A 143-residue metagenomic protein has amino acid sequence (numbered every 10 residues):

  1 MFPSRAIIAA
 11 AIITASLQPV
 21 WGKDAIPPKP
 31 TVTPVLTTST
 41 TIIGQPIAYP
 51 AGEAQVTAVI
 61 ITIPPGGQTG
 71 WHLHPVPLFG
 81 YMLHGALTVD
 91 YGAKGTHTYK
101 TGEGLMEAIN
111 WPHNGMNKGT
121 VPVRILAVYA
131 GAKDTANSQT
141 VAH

Functional and structural regions predicted by a protein language model:
F2-A6, A11-T57, M106, T140-H143: A short, N-terminal "cap"/entry segment at the start of jelly-roll beta-barrel domains of the cupin/DSBH fold
A51-Q55, G66-F79: A short beta-loop-beta micro-motif enriched in histidine and acidic residues
E53-A58, H74, K94, N110 (+1 more regions): Extracytoplasmic
I61-G67, P75, W111-H113: N-terminal post-signal-peptidase region of extra-cytosolic proteins
I63-P64, A93-N110: Short acidic-glycine-tyrosine-enriched beta hairpin
T69-H74, Y91, T98, M116-K118: Short histidine-centered beta-strand/loop micro-motifs that create catalytic or ligand/metal-coordination sites
H74-A93, E103: Glycine- and acidic-residue-biased ligand/ion/polar-headgroup-sensing regions
N110-T135: Ligand-binding loop in jelly-roll beta-barrel domains
